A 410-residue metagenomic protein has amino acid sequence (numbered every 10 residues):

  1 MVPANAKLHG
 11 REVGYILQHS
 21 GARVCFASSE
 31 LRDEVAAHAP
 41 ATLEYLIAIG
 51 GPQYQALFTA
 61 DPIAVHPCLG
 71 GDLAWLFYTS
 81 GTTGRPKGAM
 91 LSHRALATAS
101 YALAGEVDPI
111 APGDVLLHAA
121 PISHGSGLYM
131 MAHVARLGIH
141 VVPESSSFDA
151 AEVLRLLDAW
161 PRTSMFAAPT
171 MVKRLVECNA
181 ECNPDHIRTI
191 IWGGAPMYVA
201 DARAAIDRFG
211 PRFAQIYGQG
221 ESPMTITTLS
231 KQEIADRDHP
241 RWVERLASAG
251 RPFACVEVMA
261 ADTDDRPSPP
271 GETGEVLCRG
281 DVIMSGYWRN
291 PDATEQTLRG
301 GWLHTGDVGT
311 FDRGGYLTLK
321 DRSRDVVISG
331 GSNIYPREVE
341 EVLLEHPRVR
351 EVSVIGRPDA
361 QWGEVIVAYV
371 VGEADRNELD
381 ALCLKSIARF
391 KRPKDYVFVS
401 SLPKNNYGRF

Functional and structural regions predicted by a protein language model:
M1-L57, G372-A374: Structural core segment of the AMP-binding/adenylate-forming
V2-Y15, S29-L31, H140-W160, I334-V339: ATP-dependent adenylate-forming carboxylate-activation enzymes
L8, G14, C25-A27, M165 (+5 more regions): AMP-binding/adenylate-forming catalytic core of the ANL superfamily
D61-Y78, R85, D108-V115, A254: Conserved pre-ATP/AMP-binding loop-to-beta segment of ANL
A74-Y101: Conserved AMP-binding A3 loop
A97-V115, S123-T163, C178: Conserved AMP-binding/adenylation subdomain of ANL enzymes
R162-A167, V176-E244, E257, D264-D265: Gly/Ser/Thr-rich phosphate-binding loop
S248-C255, T263-T297, I334: Conserved ATP/PPi-binding loop(s) of AMP-dependent carboxylate-activating enzymes
